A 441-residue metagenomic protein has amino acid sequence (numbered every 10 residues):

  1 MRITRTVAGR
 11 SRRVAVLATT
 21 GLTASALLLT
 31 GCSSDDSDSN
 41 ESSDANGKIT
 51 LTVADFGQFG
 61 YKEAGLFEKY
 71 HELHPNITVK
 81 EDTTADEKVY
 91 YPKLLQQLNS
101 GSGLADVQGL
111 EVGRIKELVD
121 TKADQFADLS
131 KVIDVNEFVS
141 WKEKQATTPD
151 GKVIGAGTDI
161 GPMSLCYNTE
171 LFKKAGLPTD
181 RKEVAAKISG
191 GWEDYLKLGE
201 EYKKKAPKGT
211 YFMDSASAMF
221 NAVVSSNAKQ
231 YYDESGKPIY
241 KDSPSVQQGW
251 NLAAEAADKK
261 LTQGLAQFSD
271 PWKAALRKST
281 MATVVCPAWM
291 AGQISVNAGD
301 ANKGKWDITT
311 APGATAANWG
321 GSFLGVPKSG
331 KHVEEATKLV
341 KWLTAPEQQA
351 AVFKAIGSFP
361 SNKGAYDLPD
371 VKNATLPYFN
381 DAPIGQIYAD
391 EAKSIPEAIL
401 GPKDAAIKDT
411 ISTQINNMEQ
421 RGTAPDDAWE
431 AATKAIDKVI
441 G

Functional and structural regions predicted by a protein language model:
R2-K116, D134, T179, K331-E335 (+4 more regions): Conserved N-terminal structural module of periplasmic/extracytoplasmic solute-binding proteins
T83-L94, V112-G113, I188-D194, G264-K278: Short helix-initiation/N-cap motifs at beta->coil->alpha
E111-S164, K303-T309, T375: Hinge/lid segment of periplasmic solute-binding proteins
K116-T121, E143-E183, S215-S235, N318-G325 (+1 more regions): Periplasmic solute-binding protein
S130-F138, E183-S189, K229-Q248, V296-A301 (+2 more regions): Short, solvent-exposed loop/beta-turn-alpha elements that line the ligand-binding surface or hinge of extracytoplasmic
L196-G199, G236-A266: Glycine-centered hinge/linker elements that transmit conformational signals in sensory and ligand-binding systems
D258-T262, N297-F359: Extracytoplasmic/periplasmic substrate-recognition and gating elements
F379-K434: C-terminal capping/gating helix-and-loop segments adjacent to ligand/active sites or protein-protein/ligand interfaces
